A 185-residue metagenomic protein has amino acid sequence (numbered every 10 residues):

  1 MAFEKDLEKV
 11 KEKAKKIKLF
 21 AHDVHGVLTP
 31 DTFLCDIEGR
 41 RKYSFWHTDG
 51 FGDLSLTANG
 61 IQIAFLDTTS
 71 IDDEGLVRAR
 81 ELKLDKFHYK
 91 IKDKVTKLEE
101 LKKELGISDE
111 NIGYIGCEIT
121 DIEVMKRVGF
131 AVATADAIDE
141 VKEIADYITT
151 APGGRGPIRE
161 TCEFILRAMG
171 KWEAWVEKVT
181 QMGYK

Functional and structural regions predicted by a protein language model:
M1-H22, K171, W175-K185: Non-catalytic pre-domain segments flanking phosphatase-related domains
F3-D6, D49, K94, E118: Amphipathic coiled-coil/heptad-repeat helices and related helical stalk/stem segments that mediate oligomerization
K5-E8, G52, A58, D121 (+1 more regions): Flexible, solvent-exposed loop/hinge segments and secondary-structure transition points
A14-F33, M125, I158: Asp-based phosphoryl-transfer active-site loop
K16-K18, I61, E110-N111: Short coil/turn segments at beta-strand junctions that form active-site/ligand-binding loops
G39-Y43, D73-E74, E81-L82, K86-H88 (+1 more regions): Mg2+-dependent phosphoryl-transfer enzymes with acidic/Ser/Thr/Gly-rich catalytic loops
K42-N59, V95-E99: Short, acidic loop-to-helix structural element flanking the phosphoryl-transfer center in phosphate-processing enzymes
D53-R78, H88-Y89, M125: Substrate-recognition element of Asp-dependent hydrolases with the DxDx(T/V) motif
